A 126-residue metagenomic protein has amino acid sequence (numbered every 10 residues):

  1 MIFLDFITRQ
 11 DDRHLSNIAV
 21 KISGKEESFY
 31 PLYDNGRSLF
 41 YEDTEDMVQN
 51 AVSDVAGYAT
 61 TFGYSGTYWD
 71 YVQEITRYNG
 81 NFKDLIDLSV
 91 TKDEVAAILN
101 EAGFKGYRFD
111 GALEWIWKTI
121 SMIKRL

Functional and structural regions predicted by a protein language model:
M1-R13: Conserved kinase catalytic-core helix
H14, A19-K21: Conserved protein-kinase catalytic-loop segment immediately C-terminal to the catalytic Asp of the HRD motif
K21, K25-L126: C-terminal catalytic region of ATP-dependent kinase domains
